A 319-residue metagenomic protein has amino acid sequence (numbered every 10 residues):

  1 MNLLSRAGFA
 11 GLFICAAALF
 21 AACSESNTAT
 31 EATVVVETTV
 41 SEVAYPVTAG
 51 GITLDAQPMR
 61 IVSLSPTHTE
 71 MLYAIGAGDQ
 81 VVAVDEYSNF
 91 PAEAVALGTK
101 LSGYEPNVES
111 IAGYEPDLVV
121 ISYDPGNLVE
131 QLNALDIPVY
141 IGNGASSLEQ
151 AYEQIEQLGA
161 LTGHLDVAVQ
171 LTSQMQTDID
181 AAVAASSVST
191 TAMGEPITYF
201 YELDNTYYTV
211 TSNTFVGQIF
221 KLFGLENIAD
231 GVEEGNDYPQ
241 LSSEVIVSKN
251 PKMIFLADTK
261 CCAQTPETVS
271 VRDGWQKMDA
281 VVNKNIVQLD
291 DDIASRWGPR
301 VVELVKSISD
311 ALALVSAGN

Functional and structural regions predicted by a protein language model:
N2-L4, G8, A21-T69, L165-F200 (+1 more regions): Bacterial Sec-exported substrate-binding components of ABC uptake systems
A10-L19: Bacterial N-terminal signal peptides
V43-T48, T99-E109, E233-S243: Short helix-initiation/N-cap motifs at beta->coil->alpha
R60-D124, L225-I228: A short, structured surface patch at a secondary-structure boundary
D85-F90, T209-Y238: Alpha-helical, coiled-coil/dimerization segments enriched in small aliphatic residues
P106-I121, I137, S242-T259: Proline-aspartate-enriched helix->loop->beta-strand connector
G142-Q157, G194-Q218, C262-Q264: Extracytoplasmic ligand-binding site segments that recognize negatively charged/polar headgroups
Q150, I155-A160, V169, D180 (+2 more regions): Structured C-terminal subdomain patch of bacterial secreted/periplasmic proteins
